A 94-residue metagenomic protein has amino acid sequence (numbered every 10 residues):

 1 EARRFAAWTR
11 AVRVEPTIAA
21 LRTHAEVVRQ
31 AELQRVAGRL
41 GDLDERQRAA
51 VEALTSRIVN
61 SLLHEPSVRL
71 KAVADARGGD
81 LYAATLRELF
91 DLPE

Functional and structural regions predicted by a protein language model:
E1-P93: An accessory alpha-helical subdomain
